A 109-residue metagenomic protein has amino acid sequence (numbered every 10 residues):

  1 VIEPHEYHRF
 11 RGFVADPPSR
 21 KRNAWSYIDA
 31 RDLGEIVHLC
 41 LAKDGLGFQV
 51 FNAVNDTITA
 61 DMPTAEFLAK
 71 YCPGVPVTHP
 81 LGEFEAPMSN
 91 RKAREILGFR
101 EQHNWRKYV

Functional and structural regions predicted by a protein language model:
V1, Y108-V109: Positions that flank functional sites
V1-I2, T57: Glycine-rich beta-alpha junction loops
I2-E3, S89: Generic, ordered loop/turn and secondary-structure boundary motif
E3-V50: Alpha-helical substrate-binding/gating segment
G34-N90, I96: Mid/C-terminal beta-alpha module of Rossmann-like enzyme folds, strongest in SDR-family dehydrogenases/epimerases
T78-H79, H103-R106: Residue-level detector of family-conserved "landmark" positions at structurally sensitive sites
